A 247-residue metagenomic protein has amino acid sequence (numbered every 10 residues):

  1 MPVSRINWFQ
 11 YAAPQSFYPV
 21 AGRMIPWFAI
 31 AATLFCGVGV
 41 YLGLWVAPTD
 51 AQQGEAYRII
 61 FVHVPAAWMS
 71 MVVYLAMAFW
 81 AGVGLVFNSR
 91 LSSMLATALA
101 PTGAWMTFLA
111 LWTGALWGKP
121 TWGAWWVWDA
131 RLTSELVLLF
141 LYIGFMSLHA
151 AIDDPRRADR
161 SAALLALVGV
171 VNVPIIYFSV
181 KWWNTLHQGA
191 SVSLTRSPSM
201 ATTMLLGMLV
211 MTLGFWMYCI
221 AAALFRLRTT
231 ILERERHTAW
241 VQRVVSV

Functional and structural regions predicted by a protein language model:
P2-V247: Polytopic transmembrane helical bundles with strong interfacial aromatic enrichment
